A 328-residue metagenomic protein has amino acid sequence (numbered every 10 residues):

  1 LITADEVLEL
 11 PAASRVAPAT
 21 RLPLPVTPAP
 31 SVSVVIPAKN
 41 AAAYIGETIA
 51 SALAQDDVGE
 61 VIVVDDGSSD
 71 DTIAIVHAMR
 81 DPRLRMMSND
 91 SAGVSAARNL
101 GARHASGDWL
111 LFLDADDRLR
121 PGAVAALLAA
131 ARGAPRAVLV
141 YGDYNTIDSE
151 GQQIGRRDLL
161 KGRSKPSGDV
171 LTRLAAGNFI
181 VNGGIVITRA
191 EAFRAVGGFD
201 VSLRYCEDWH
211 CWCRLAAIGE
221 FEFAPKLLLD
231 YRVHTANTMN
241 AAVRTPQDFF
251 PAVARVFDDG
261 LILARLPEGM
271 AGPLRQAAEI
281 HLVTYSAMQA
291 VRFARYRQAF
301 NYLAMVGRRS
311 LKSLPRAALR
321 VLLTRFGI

Functional and structural regions predicted by a protein language model:
L1-A13, A287-I328: Membrane-interface aromatic/basic loop that binds lipid-linked glycans or pyrophosphate carriers, typified by
I2-Q247: Nucleotide-sugar donor-binding/catalytic module of glycosyltransferases that assemble extracellular/cell-envelope
I2-R21, D248-A277, I328: C-terminal, non-catalytic tails of nucleotide-sugar-dependent glycosyltransferases
D81, D259, P315-R316: Polar helix-capping/helix-linker motif
L127, G155, N178-I187, R244 (+3 more regions): Noncatalytic linker/hinge segments flanking ATPase motor cores
K165-D169, L227-T235, N240-L266, R292 (+1 more regions): Catalytic core of nucleotide-sugar-dependent glycosyltransferases
